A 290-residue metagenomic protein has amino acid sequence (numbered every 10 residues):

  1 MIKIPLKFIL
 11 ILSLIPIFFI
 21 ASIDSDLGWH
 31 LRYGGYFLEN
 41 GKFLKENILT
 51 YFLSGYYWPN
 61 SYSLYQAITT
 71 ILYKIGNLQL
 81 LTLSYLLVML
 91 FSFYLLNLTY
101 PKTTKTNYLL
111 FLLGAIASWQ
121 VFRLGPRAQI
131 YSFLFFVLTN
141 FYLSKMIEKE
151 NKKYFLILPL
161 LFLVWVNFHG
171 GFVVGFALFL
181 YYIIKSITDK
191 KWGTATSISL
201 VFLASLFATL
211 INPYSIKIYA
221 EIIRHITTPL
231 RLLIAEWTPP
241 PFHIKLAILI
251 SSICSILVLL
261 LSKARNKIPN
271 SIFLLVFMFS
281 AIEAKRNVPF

Functional and structural regions predicted by a protein language model:
L14, I116-Q120, Y154-G170, F179 (+2 more regions): Membrane-interface alpha helices of multi-pass inner-membrane proteins
D26, L38, F43, G170-F179 (+2 more regions): Transmembrane catalytic cores of multi-pass membrane glycosyltransferases and polysaccharide-assembly enzymes
F52-Q79, L83, L87: Short hydrophobic/aromatic helix or loop-helix immediately within or flanking a transmembrane segment in polytopic
L83-K102: Transmembrane-helix motifs of polytopic, lipid-linked glycan transferases
L95, I116-W119, Y131-E148, F179-I183: Specific aromatic-rich, kink-prone transmembrane helix
R123-Y131: Short acidic/glycine- and proline-prone juxtamembrane loop motifs at membrane-interface regions of multi-pass membrane
V137-Y154, I256-S262: Membrane-interface transmembrane helices that cradle and orient dolichyl/undecaprenyl
K145-L163, A195-L200, I268-I272: Short hydrophobic alpha-helices at membrane interfaces in multi-pass membrane enzymes
